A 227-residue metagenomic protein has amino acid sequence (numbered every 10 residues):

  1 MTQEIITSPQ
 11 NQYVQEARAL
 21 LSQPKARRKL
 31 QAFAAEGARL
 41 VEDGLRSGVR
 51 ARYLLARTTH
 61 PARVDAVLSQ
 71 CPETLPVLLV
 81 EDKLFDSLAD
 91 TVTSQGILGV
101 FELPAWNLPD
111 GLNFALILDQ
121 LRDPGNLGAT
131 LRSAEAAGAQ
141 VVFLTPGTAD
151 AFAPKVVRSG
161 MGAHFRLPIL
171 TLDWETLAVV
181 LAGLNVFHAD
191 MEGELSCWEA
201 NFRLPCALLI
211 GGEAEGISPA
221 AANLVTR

Functional and structural regions predicted by a protein language model:
M1-V64, T148-A149: Boundary-proximal intrinsically disordered activation/regulatory segments immediately upstream of a helical core
E4-S8, P76-E81, L167-T176: Short acidic-hydrophobic, aromatic-tinged amphipathic segments that line or gate anion-handling sites
A38, T59-H60, L84, P104 (+2 more regions): Short glycine-rich anion-binding loops that position phosphate/pyrophosphate groups of nucleotides and phosphorylated
R46, V100-G193: RNA substrate-binding interface of SAM-dependent RNA methyltransferases
A62-T74, A220-A221: Short, aromatic/basic amphipathic alpha-helical patches
S69-E102: Glycine/small-residue-rich loop that forms an oxyanion/phosphate-binding "nest" at active or ligand-binding sites
F187-R227: Active-site/ligand-binding-proximal alpha/beta "capping" segment
